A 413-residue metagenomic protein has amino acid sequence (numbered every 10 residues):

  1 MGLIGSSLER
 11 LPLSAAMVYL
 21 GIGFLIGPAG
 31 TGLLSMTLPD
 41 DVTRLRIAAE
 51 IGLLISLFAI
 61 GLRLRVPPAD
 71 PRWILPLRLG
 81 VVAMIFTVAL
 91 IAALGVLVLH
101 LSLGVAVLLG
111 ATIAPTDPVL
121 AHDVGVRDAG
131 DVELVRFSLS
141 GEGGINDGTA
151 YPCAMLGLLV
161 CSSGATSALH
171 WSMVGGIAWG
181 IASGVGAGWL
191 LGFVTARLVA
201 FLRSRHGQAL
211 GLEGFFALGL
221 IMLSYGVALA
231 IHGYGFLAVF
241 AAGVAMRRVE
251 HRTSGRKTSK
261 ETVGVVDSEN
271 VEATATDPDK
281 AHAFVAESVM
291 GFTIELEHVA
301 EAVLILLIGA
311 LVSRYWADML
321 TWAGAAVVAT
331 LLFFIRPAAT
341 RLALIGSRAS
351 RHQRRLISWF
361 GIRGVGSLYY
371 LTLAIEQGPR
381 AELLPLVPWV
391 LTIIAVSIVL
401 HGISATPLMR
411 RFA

Functional and structural regions predicted by a protein language model:
M1-A413: Transmembrane helical cores of multi-pass secondary ion antiporters/exchangers
